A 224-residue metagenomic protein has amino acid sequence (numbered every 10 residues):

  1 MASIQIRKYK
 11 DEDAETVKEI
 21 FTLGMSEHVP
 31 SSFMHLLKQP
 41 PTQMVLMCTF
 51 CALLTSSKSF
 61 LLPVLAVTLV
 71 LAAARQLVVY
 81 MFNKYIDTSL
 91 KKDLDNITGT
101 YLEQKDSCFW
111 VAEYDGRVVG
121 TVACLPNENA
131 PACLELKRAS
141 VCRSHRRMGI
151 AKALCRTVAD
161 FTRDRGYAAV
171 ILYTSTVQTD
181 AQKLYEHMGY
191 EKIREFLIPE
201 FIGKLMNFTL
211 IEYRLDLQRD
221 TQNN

Functional and structural regions predicted by a protein language model:
Q5-T16, Q43-M44, L65-L69: A short beta-loop-alpha structural element at the N-terminal edge of CoA-dependent acyl/N-acetyltransferase catalytic
Y9, A139-S144, T174: Hydrophobic adenine-recognition pocket in adenosine-nucleotide-binding enzymes
T22-S32, L36-K137, E195-I198, D216-D220: Acetyl-CoA-dependent GNAT
L134, C155, T162-T174: Conserved GNAT acetyl-CoA-binding A-motif
S144-H145, G149-T157: Conserved acetyl-CoA pyrophosphate-binding loop and the N-cap/start of the following alpha-helix in GNAT-like
I171, S175-N224: C-terminal "cap" of GNAT-fold acetyltransferases
